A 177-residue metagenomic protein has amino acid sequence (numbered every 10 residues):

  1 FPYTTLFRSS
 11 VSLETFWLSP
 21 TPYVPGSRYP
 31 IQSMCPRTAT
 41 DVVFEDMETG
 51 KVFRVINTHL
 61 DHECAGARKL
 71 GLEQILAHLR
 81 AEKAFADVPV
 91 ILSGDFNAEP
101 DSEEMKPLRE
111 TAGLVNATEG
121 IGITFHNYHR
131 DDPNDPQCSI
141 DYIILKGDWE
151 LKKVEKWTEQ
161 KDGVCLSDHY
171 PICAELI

Functional and structural regions predicted by a protein language model:
P2-V52, E155-W157: Structured beta-strand-rich core segments of catalytic domains in phosphoester-bond hydrolases
F7, E73-Q74, D87: Preference for well-ordered, secondary-structure-rich cores of eukaryotic proteins
F7, F16, N57-D61, S93-N97 (+1 more regions): Active-site-proximal beta-strand/loop segments in catalytic clefts of secreted hydrolases
M34-P36, E45-K69, E73: Metal-dependent phosphoester/phosphodiester hydrolase catalytic core
A39-V43, N57, Y142-I143, P171-C173: Conserved hydrophobic/aromatic beta-strand scaffold that supports enzyme active sites
G66, L70, L79-I91, N97-I177: Metal-dependent phosphoester-hydrolase catalytic domains
